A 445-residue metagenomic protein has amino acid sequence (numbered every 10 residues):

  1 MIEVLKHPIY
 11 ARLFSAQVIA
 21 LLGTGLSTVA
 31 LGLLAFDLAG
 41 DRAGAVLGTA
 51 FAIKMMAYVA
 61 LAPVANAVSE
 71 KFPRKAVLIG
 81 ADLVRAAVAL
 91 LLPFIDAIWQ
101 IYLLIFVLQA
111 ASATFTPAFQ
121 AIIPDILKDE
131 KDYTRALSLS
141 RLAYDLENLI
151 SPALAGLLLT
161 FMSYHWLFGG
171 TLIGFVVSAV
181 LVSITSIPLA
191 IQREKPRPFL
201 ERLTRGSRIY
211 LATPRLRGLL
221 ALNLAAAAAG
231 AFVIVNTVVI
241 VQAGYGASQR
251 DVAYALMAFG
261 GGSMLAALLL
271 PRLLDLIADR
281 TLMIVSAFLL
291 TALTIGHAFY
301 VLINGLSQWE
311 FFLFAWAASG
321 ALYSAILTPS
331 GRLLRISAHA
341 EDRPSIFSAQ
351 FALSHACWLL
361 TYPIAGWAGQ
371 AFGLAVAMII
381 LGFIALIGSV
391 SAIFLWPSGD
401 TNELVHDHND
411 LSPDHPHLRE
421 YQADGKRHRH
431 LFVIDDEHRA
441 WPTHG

Functional and structural regions predicted by a protein language model:
M1-A11, I187-A221: Juxtamembrane intracellular "pre-TM" segments in multi-pass secondary transporters
V18, L22-A30, M162-G169, R208-L269: A single, central transmembrane helix in multi-pass transporters
V18, V88, W99-T114, L224 (+1 more regions): Hydrophobic core of transmembrane alpha-helices in multi-pass small-molecule transporters, especially MFS/SLC-type
G32-A39, L91-F94, I150-G170, A243-G244 (+1 more regions): Transmembrane alpha-helix termini and helix-breaking/packing motifs in multi-pass membrane transporters
L33, A118-I126, V239, L327-S337: Intracellular helix-loop hinge segments at the cytoplasmic ends of transmembrane helices in 12-TM rocker-switch-type
I53-N66, E70-K71, K75-V77, A81 (+5 more regions): C-terminal transmembrane bundle of multi-pass solute transporters/carriers
F106-L146: Cytoplasmic helix-loop-helix junction between adjacent transmembrane helices in 12-TM secondary transporters
A121, D125-I126, Y164, F168-P198 (+1 more regions): Helix-loop junctions on the cytosolic side of multi-pass membrane transporters, especially the intracellular loop
